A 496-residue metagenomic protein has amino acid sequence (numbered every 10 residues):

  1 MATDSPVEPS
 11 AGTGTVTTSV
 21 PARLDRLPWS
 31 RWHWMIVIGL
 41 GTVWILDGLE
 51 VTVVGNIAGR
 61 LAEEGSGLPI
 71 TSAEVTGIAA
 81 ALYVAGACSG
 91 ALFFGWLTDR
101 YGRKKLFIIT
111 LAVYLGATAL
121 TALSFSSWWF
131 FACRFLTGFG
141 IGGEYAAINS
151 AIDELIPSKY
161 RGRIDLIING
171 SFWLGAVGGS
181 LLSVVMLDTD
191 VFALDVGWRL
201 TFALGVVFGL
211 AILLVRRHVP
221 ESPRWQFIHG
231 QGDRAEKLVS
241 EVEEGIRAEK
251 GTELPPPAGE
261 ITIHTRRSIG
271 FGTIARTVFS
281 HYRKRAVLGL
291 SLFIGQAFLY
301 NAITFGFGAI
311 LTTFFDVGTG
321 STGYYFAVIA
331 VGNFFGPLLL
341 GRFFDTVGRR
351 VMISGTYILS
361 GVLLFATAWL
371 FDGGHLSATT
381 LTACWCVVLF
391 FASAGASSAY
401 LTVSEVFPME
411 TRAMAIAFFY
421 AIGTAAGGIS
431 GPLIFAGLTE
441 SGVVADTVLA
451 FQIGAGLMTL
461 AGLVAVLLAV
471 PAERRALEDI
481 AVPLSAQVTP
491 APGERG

Functional and structural regions predicted by a protein language model:
A2-G496: Transmembrane-helix signature of 12-pass secondary carriers
